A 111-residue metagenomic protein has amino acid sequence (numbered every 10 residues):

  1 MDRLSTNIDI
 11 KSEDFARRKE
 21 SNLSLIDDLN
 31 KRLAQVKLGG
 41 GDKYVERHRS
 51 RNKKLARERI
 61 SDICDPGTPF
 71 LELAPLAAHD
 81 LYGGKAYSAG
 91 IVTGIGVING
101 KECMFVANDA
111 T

Functional and structural regions predicted by a protein language model:
M1-T111: Terminal-region recognition feature
